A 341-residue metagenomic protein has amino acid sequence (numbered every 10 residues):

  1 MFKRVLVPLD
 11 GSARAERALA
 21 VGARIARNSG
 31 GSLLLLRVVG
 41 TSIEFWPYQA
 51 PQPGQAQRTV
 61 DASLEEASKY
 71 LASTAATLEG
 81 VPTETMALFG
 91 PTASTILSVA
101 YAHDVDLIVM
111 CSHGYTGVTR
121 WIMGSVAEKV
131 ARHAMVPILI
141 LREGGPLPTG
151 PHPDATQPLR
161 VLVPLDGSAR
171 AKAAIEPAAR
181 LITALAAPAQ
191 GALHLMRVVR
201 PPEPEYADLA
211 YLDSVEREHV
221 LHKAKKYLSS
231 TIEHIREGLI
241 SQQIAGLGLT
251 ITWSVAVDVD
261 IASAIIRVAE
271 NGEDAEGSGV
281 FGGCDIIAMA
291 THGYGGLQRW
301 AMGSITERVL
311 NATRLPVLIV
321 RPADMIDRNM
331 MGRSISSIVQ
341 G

Functional and structural regions predicted by a protein language model:
M1, R14, L34, I43 (+7 more regions): Structural beta-alpha unit
M1-G54, T156-E218, I240-L249, C284 (+2 more regions): Small/aliphatic-rich secondary-structure junction motif
V7, I25, L33-L35, Y70 (+10 more regions): Short, structured motif recognition centered on aromatic/hydrophobic residues
A20, E176-R180, L193-H194, E205-D208 (+7 more regions): Long compositionally biased, domain-poor regions of proteins
A50-G54, E79, M86-F89, S98-V105 (+3 more regions): Hydrophobic, ordered structural segments
G54-K69, S214-Y227: A short acidic, glycine-rich active-site loop that binds or catalyzes chemistry on phosphate/adenosine moieties
L107, C111-K129, P148, T156-R160 (+3 more regions): Glycine-rich, Arg-bearing micro-motifs that act as flexible, cationic patches
